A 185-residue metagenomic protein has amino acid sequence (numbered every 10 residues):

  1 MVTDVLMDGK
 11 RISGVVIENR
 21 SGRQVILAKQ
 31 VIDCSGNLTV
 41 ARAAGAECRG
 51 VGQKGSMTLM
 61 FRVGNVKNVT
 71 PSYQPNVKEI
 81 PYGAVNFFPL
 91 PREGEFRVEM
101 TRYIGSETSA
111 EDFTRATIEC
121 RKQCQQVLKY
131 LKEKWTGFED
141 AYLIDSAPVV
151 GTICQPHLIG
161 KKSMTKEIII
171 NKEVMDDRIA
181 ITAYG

Functional and structural regions predicted by a protein language model:
M1-V40: Feature captures the FAD/FMN-dependent oxidoreductase FAD-binding
A43, G50-G185: Mobile, glycine/GP-rich and aromatic-enriched active-site lid/loop segments adjacent to catalytic centers
